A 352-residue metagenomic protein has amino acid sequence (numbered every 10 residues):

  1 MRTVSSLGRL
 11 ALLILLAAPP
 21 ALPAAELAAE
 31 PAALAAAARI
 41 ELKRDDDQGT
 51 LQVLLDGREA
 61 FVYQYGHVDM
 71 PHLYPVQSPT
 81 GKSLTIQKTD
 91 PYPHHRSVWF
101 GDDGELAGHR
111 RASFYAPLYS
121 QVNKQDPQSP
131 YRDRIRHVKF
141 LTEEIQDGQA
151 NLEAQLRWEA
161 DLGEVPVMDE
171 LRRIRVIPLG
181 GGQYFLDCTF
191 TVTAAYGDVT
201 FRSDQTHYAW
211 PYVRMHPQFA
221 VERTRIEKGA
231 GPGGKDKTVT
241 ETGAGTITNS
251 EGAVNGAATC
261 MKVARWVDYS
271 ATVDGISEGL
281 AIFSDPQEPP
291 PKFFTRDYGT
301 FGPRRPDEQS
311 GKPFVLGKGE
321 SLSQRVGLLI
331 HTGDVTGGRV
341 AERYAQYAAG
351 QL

Functional and structural regions predicted by a protein language model:
M1-S6: N-terminal secretory signal peptides that target proteins for export/translocation
G8-A21: Bacterial N-terminal signal peptides
L27-W99, D103, D198, D204 (+2 more regions): Beta-strand-rich N-terminal accessory domains
G66-V68, H72-S78, L179-E227: Acidic (Asp/Glu-rich), glycine- and aromatic
D102-G182: Extended, loop-rich substrate-binding clefts of extracytoplasmic carbohydrate-active enzymes
L156-L162, I174-P178, V192-Y196, M215-F219 (+1 more regions): Beta-strand elements of well-folded, non-transmembrane domains
S203-E288: Active-site/ligand-binding surface loops and adjacent short beta/alpha elements that line catalytic pockets across
L280-L352: Beta-strand-rich recognition/accessory modules
